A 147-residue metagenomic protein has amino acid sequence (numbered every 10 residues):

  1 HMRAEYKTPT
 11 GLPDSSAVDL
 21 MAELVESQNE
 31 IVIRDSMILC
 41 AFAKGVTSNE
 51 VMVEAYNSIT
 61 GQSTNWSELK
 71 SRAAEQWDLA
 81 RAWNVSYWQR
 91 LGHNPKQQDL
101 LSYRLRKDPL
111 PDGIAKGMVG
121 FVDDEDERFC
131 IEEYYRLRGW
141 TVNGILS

Functional and structural regions predicted by a protein language model:
H1-S147: Extended C-terminal regions of large enzymes
